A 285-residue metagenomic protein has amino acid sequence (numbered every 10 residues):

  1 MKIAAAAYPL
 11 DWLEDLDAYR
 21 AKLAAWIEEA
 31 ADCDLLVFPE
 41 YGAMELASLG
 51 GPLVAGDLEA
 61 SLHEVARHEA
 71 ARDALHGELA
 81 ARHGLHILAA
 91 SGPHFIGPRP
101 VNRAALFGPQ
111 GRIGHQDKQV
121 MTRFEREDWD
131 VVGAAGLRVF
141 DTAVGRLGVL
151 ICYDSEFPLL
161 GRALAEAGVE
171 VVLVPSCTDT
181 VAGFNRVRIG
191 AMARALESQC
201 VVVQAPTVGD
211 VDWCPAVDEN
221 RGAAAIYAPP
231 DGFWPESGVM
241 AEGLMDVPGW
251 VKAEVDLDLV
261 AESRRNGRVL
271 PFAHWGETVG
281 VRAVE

Functional and structural regions predicted by a protein language model:
M1-L35: N-terminal glycine-/serine-/threonine-rich phosphate-binding loop
M1-W12, V37, R103, H115 (+2 more regions): Active-site-proximal beta-strand elements of phosphoester/diester hydrolases
A24-P109, T180-A193, S198: Cys-nucleophile CN-hydrolase/nitrilase-fold catalytic domain and related Cys-dependent amidase chemistry that acts on
A66-H86, E156-P248: CN hydrolase (nitrilase-like) catalytic-core segments centered on the catalytic cysteine and neighboring Lys/Glu
A89, R103-L106, R138, Q204 (+2 more regions): Short beta-strand scaffold segments in enzyme catalytic cores
F95-A167, T180-A193, V269, W275: Active-site catalytic loop in hydrolytic enzyme cores
K118-V131, P248-E262: A short, polar/charged loop-to-alpha-helix boundary motif
V251-E285: A short C-terminal boundary segment appended to hydrolase-like catalytic domains
